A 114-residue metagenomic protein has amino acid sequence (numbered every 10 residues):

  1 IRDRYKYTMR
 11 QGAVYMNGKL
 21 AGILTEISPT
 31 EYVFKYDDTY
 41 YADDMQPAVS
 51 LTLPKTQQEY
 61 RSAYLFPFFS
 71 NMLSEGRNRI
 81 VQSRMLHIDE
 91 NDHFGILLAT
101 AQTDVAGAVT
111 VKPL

Functional and structural regions predicted by a protein language model:
I1-L114: Phosphate/dinucleotide-binding and metal-coordinating scaffold of catalytic cores in nucleotide-dependent enzymes
